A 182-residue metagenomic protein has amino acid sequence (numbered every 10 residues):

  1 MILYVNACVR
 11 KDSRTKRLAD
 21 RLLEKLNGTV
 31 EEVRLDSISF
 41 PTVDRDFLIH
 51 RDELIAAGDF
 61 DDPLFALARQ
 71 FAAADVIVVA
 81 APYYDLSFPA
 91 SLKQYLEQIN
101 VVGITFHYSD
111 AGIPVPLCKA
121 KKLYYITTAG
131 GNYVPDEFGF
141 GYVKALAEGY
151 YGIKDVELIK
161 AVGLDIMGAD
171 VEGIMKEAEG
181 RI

Functional and structural regions predicted by a protein language model:
M1-A81, L86-E97, V101, E179-I182: N-terminal beta1-alpha1-beta2 submodule of the flavodoxin-like/Rossmannoid cofactor-binding fold
C8-D12, G130-V134, L164-D165: Short histidine/acidic/glycine/proline-rich micro-motifs that form metal- and phosphate-coordinating active-site loops
V33, I126, I159: Hydrophobic residues at beta-strand termini and immediately following loops that shape nucleotide-binding pockets
I38-V43, Y133, I166-M167: A short beta-to-alpha transition loop/helix N-cap that caps and shapes the active-site region
A72, A90, C118, Y151-K154: Structured loop/turn residues at beta-strand edges in well-structured enzyme cores
V101-A111: Conserved nucleotide-sugar donor-interacting segment of glycosyltransferase catalytic cores, predominantly GT-B
S109-Y151: Short, glycine-/small-residue-rich phosphate/pyrophosphate-handling segment
V134-I182: Glycine-rich phosphate/pyrophosphate-binding loop and the adjoining helix
